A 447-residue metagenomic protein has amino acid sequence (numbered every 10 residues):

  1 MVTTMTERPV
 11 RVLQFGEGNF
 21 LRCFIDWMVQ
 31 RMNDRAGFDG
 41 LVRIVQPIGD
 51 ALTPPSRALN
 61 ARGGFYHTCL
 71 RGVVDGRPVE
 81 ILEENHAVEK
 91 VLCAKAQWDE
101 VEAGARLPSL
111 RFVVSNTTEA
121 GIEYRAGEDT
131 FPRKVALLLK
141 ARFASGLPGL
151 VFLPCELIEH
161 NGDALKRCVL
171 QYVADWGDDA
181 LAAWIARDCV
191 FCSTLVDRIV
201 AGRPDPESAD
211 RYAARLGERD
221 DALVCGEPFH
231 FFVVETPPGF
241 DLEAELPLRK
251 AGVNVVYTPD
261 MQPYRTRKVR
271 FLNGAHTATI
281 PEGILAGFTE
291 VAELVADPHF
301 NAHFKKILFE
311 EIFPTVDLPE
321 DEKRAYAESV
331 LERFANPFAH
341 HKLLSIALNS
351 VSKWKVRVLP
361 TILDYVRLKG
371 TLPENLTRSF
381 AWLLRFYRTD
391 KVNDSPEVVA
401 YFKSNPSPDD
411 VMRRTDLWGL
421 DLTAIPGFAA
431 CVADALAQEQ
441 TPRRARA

Functional and structural regions predicted by a protein language model:
M1-A447: Substrate/ligand-engaging "lid" and interaction regions
